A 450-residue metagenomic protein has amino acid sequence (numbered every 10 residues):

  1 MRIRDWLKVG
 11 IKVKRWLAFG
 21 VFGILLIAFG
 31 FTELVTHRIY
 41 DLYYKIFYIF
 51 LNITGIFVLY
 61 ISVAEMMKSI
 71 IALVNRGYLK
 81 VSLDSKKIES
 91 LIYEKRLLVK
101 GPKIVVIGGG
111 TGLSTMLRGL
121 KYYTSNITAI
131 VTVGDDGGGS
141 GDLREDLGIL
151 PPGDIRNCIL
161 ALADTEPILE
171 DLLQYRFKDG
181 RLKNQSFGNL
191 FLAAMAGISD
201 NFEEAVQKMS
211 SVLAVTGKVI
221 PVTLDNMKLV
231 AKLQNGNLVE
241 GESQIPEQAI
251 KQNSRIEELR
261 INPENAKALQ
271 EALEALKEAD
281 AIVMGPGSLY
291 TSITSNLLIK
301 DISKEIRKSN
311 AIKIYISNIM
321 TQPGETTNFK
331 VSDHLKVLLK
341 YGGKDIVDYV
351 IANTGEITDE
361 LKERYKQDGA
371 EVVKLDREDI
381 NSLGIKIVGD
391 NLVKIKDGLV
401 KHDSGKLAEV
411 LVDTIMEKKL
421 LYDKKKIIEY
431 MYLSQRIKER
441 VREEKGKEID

Functional and structural regions predicted by a protein language model:
M1-L83, G134-Q252, V410-V412, E417 (+1 more regions): Electropositive, gly/pro-rich neighborhoods at or near active sites that engage anionic ligands
R2-K12, R38, M67-G77, V81-D84 (+1 more regions): C-terminal functional extensions of proteins
K86-K100, K267-L273: A short, basic/flexible loop-to-alpha-helix module at the beginning of a structural domain
T111-L117, T291-L298: Short glycine/serine/threonine-rich phosphate/pyrophosphate-binding segments that cradle anionic phosphate groups
T124-S125, S309-K313, V347, I385: A short helix->loop->beta-strand "cap" motif at the edges of active sites that frequently abuts
T128-G134, I312-I319, D348-G355: Short internal beta-strands
D225-P286: Active-site gating loop/helix substructures
N296-S303, F329-H334: Charged helix-capping and loop-helix junction motifs
